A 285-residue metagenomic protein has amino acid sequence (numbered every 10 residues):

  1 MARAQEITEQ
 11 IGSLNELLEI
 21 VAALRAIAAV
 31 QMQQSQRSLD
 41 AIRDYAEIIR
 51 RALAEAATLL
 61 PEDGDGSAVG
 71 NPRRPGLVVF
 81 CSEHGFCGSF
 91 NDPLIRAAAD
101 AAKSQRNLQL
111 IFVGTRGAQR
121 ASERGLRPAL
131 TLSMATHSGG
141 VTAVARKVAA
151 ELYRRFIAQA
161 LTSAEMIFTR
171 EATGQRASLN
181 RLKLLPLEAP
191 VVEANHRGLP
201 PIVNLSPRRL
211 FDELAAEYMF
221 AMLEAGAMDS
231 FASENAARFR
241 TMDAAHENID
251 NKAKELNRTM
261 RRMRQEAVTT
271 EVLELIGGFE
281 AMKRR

Functional and structural regions predicted by a protein language model:
M1-R285: C-terminal beta-strand-loop-alpha-helix "lid" module of Rossmann-like NAD(P)-dependent dehydrogenases
